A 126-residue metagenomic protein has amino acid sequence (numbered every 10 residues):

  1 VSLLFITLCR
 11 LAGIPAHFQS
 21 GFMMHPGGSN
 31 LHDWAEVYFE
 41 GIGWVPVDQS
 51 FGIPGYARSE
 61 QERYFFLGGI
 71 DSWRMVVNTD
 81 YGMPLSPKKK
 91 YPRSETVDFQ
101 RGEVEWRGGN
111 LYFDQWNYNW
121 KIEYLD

Functional and structural regions predicted by a protein language model:
L3-K89: Hydrophobic/aromatic-rich core segments of domains that either
F66-D126: Low-complexity, Gly/Ser/Thr/Pro-rich intrinsically disordered linker/tail segments
